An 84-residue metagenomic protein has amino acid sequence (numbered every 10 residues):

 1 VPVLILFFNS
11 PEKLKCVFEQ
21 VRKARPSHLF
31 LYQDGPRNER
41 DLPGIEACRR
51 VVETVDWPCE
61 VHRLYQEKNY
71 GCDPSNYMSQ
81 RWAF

Functional and structural regions predicted by a protein language model:
P2-N9, A24: A conserved hydrophobic helix/loop-capping motif in glycosyltransferases and polysaccharide synthases
N9-S10, N69: Amphipathic alpha-helical repeat scaffolds
S10-K23: Short, well-formed alpha-helical segments that are part of the catalytic scaffolds of diverse glycosyltransferases
P11-E12, E39, D73: Loop/helix-junction capping segments adjacent to catalytic residues or to phosphate/diphosphate-binding pockets
V17, D41-G44, S75-N76: Residues at alpha-helix caps and immediate loop-helix transition turns in enzyme cores, especially N- and C-cap
V21-L64: Acidic donor-binding segment of Leloir-type glycosyltransferases
K68-P74: A short, glycine-/small-residue-rich helix N-cap motif at loop->alpha-helix starts within glycosyltransferase
Y77-F84: Active-site nucleotide-sugar/metal-binding loop of Leloir-type enzymes
